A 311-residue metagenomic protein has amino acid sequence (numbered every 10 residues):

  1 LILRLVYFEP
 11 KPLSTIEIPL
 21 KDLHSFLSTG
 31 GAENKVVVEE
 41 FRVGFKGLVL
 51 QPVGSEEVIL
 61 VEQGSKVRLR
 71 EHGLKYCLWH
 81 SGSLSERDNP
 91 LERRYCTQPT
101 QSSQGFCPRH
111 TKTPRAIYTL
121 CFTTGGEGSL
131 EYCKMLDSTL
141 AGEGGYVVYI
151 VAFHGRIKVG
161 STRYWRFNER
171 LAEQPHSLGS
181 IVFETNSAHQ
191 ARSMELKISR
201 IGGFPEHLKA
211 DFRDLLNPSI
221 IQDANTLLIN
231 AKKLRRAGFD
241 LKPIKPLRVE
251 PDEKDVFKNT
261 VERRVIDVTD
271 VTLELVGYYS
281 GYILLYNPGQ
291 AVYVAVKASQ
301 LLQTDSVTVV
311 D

Functional and structural regions predicted by a protein language model:
L1-D311: Non-catalytic accessory segments flanking enzymatic or RNA/DNA-binding domains
